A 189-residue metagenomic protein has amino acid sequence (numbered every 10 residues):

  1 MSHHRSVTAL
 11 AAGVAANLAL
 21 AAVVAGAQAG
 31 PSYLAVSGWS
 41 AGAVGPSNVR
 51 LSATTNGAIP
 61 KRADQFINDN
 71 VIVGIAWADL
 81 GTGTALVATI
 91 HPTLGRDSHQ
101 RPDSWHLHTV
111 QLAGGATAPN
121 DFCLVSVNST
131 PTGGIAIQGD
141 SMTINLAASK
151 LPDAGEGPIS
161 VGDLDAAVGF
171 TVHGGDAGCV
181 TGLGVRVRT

Functional and structural regions predicted by a protein language model:
S2-V14: Bacterial N-terminal signal peptides that target proteins for export
A12-A22: Bacterial N-terminal signal peptides
A21-P31: C-terminal region of N-terminal signal peptides and the immediate post-cleavage residues of exported proteins
Y33-A113: Surface-exposed, glycine/proline- and aromatic-rich loop segments on solvent-exposed faces across compartments
L51-N56, M142-A148: Short, hydrophobic/aromatic-enriched beta-strand segments in well-ordered soluble domains
D103-L112, S141, A147-P152: Short, solvent-exposed, Trp/other aromatic-anchored flexible loops in extracytoplasmic proteins
G114-S141, N145-L146: Short helix-loop boundary/capping segments
P152-T189: Acidic/polar low-complexity flexible segments
